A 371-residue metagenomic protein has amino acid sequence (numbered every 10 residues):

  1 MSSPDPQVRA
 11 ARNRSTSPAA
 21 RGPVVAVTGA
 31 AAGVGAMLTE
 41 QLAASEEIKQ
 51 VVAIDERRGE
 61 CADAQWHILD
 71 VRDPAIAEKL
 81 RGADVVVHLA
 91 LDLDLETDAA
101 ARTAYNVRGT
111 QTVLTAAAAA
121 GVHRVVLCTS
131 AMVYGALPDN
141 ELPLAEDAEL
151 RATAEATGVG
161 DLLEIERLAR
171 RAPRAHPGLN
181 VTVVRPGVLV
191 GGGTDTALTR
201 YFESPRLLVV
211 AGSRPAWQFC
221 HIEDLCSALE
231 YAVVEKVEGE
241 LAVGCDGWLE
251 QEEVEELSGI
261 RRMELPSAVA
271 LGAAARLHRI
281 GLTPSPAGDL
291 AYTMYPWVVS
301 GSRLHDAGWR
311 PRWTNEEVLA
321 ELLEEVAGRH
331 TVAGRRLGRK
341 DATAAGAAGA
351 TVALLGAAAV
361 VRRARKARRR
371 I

Functional and structural regions predicted by a protein language model:
S2-D5, T314-I371: Amphipathic terminal alpha-helices
G22-A44: N-terminal Rossmann NAD(P)H-binding glycine-rich loop of SDR-like oxidoreductase domains
I68-Q111, A116, A120, A136: NAD(P)H-binding glycine-rich loop region in Rossmannoid oxidoreductase-like domains and their noncatalytic homologs
T112-T157: Conserved Rossmann-fold NAD(P)-dependent oxidoreductase catalytic core, especially the SDR/UDP-sugar
T153-T182: Active-site Tyr-X1-5-Lys
L163, P177-L179, L189-T199, A232-L241: Glycine/proline-rich active-site loop of Rossmann-fold NAD(P)-dependent oxidoreductases
T199-L207, R214-L249: Alpha-helical substrate-binding/gating segment
A228-A287, R329-L337, R362-I371: Mid/C-terminal beta-alpha module of Rossmann-like enzyme folds, strongest in SDR-family dehydrogenases/epimerases
